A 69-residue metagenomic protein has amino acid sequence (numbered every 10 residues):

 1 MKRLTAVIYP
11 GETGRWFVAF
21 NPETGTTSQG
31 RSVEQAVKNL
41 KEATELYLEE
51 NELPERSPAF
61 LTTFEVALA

Functional and structural regions predicted by a protein language model:
M1-T5, T13, R31-E34, K38-A69: Short, charged, surface-exposed hinge/linker loops at domain edges that act as mobile lids or interdomain connectors
I8-E23: Short aromatic-glycine-(Arg/Gly/Cys) micro-motifs in beta-strand/loop hairpins
T26-Q29: Short, well-ordered beta-strand elements within core beta-sheets of diverse protein domains
